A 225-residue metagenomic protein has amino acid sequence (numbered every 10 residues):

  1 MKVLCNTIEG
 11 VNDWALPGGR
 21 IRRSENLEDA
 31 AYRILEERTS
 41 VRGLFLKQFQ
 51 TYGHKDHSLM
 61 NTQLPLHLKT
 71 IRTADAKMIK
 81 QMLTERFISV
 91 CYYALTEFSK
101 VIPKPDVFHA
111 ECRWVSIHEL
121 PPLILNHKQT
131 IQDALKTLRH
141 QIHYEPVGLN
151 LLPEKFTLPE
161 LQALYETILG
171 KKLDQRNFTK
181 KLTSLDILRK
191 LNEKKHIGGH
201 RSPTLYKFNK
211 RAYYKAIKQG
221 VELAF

Functional and structural regions predicted by a protein language model:
M1-W14: N-terminal strand-loop-strand
N6, L16-R23, L27, A31-R33: Active-site-proximal cofactor/substrate-binding loop regions of enzyme domains
I8, K136-F156: Positively charged, polyanion-binding regions of nucleic-acid-associated proteins
D29-Y32, E36-K100, R139-G148, L185-R189: Active-site segment of metal-dependent pyrophosphate-handling enzymes, primarily the Nudix hydrolase catalytic core
S89-F98, P103-A134, E154-P159, F178 (+2 more regions): NUDIX/MutT-family hydrolases
L164-K172: Short helix-coil junctions and helix-kink-helix linkers
K172-K190: Charge-enriched amphipathic alpha-helical scaffolds
N192-F225: Long, intrinsically disordered, low-complexity Ser/Thr/Pro-rich regulatory/activation regions of nuclear proteins
